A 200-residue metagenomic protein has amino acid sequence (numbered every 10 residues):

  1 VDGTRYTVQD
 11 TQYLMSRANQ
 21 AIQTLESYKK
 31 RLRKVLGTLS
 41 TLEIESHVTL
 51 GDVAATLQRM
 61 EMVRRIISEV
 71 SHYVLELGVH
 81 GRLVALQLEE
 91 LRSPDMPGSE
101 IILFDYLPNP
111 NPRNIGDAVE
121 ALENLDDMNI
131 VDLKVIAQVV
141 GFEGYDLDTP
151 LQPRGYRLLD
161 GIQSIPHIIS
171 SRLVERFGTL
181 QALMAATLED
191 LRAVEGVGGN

Functional and structural regions predicted by a protein language model:
V1-Y6, D10: Extended assembly-interface/linker segments at domain junctions
L14-N19, T24-K34, T38, S68-V194 (+1 more regions): Long, highly charged, low-complexity intrinsically disordered interaction regions that mediate electrostatic DNA/RNA
L36, E43-H72: Long, charge-rich alpha-helical interaction segments
